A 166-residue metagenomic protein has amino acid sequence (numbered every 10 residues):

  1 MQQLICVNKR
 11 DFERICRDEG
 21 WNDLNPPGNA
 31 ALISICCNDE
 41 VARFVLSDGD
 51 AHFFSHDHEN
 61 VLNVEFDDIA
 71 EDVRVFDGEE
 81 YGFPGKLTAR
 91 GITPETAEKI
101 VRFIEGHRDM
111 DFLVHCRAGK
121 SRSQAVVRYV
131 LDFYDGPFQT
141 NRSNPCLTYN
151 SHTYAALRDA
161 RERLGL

Functional and structural regions predicted by a protein language model:
Q2, F54-V61, F133-T140: Structural alpha-beta junctions
Q2-I5, R14: Short Lys/Arg-enriched alpha/beta "domain-start" segment
C6-K9, I33-C36, H115-R117: Short His-Asn-centered micro-motif
E13, R17-G106: Cysteine-based protein phosphatase catalytic domain of the PTP/DSP
N38, D68, A118-K120, C146-T148: Short beta-alpha junction loops
F83-L87, D109-R117, Q139: Short acidic, glycine/Ser/Thr-rich loop/turn "cap" segments at secondary-structure junctions
E105-Y134: Catalytic cysteine-centered active loop of the rhodanese-like fold, especially the PTP/DSP P-loop
R128, D132-L166: Cysteine-dependent PTP/DSP-like catalytic domain, specifically the C-terminal lobe
